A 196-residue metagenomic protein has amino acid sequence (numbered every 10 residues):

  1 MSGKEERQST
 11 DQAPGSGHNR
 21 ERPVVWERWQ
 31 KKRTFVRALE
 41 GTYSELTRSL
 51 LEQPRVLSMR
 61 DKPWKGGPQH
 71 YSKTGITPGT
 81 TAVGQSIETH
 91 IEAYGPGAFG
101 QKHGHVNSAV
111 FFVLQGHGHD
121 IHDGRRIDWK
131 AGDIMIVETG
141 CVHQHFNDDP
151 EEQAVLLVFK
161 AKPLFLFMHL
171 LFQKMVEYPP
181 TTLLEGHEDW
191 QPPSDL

Functional and structural regions predicted by a protein language model:
S2-Q85, K174-M175, T181-L196: A short, N-terminal "cap"/entry segment at the start of jelly-roll beta-barrel domains of the cupin/DSBH fold
K73-T77, E88-G104: Conserved short histidine dyad/triad with adjacent acidic residue
T89, V110-F112, I136, E151-L170: A short hydrophobic beta-strand segment most commonly corresponding to one strand of the jelly-roll/cupin
G95-P96, V106-G118, G124: Glycine- and acidic-residue-biased ligand/ion/polar-headgroup-sensing regions
G100-H103, D120-I121, V137, H143-P150 (+1 more regions): Short beta-strand His + acidic residue motifs that chelate non-heme Fe in jelly-roll/DSBH and cupin folds
G124-G140: Short acidic-glycine-tyrosine-enriched beta hairpin
